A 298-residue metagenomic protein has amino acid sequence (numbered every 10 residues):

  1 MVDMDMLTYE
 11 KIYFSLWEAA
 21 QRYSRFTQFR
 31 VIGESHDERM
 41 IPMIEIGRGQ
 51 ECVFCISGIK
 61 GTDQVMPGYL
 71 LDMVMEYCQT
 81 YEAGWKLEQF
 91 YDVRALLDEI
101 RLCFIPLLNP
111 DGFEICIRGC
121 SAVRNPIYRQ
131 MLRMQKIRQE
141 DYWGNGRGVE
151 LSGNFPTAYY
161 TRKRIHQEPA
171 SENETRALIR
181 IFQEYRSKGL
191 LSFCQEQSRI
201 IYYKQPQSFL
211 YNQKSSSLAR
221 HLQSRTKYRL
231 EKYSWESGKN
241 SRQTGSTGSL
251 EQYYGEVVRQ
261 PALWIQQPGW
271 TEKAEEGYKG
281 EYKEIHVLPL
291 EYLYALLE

Functional and structural regions predicted by a protein language model:
V2-E10, S15, A19, Y23 (+3 more regions): C-terminal accessory segments enriched in acidic
F26-E34, E140: Short acidic, Pro/Gly- and aromatic-enriched capping/linker segments at domain boundaries
P42-Q50: Short beta-strand-to-loop junctions in surface cap/lid or active-site-entrance loops
Q50, Q64-V65, D72-V74, C78-Y211: Active-site/substrate-binding loop(s) of hydrolase catalytic cores
C52-C55, L263: Conserved beta-strand elements of the Class I
S57-T62: Active-site histidine-acidic residue metal-binding/catalytic motifs, centered on HxH/HExxH-like signatures
M66-Y69, G277-Y278: Residues at alpha-helix caps and immediate loop-helix transition turns in enzyme cores, especially N- and C-cap
